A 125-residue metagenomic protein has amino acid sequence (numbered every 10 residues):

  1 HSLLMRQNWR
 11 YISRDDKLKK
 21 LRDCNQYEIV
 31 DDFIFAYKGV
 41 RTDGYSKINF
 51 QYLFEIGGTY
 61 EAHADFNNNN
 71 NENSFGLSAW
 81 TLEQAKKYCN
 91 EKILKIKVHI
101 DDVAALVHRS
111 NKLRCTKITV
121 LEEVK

Functional and structural regions predicted by a protein language model:
H1-K125: Short, glycine-biased loop/turn motifs at secondary-structure junctions and in low-complexity Ser/Thr/Pro-rich termini
